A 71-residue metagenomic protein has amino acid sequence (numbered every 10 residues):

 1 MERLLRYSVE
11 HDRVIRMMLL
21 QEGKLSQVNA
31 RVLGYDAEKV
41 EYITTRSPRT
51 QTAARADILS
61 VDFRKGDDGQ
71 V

Functional and structural regions predicted by a protein language model:
M1-N29, R46-V71: Short glycine-rich, low-complexity segments
Y35-V40, F63: Short, conserved beta-turn/loop elements at beta-strand boundaries and strand-helix junctions
I43: A short, polar/charged loop-to-alpha-helix boundary motif
